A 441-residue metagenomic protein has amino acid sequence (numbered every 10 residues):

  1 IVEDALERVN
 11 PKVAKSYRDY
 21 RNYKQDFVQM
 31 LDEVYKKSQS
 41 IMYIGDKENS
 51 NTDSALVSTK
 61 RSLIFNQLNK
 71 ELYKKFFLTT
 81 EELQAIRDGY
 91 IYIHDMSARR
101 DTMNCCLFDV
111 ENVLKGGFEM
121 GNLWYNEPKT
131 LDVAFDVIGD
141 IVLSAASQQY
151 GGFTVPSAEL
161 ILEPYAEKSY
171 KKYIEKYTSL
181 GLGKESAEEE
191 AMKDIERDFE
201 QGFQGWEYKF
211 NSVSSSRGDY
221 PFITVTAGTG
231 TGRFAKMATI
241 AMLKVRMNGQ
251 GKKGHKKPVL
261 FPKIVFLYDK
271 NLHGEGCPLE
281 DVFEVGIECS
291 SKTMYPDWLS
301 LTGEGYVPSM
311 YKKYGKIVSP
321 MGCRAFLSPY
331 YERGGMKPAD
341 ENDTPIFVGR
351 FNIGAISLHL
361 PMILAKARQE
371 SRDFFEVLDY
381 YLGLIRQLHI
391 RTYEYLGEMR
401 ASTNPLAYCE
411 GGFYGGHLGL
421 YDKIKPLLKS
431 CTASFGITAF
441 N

Functional and structural regions predicted by a protein language model:
I1-M42: Charged, amphipathic alpha-helical regulatory modules used for macromolecular assembly or allosteric control
V2, V225, F440: Short, conserved catalytic/metal-binding motifs centered on acidic residues
V34-S430: Conserved catalytic cores of very large enzyme subunits
K425-N441: Long amphipathic alpha-helical segments
